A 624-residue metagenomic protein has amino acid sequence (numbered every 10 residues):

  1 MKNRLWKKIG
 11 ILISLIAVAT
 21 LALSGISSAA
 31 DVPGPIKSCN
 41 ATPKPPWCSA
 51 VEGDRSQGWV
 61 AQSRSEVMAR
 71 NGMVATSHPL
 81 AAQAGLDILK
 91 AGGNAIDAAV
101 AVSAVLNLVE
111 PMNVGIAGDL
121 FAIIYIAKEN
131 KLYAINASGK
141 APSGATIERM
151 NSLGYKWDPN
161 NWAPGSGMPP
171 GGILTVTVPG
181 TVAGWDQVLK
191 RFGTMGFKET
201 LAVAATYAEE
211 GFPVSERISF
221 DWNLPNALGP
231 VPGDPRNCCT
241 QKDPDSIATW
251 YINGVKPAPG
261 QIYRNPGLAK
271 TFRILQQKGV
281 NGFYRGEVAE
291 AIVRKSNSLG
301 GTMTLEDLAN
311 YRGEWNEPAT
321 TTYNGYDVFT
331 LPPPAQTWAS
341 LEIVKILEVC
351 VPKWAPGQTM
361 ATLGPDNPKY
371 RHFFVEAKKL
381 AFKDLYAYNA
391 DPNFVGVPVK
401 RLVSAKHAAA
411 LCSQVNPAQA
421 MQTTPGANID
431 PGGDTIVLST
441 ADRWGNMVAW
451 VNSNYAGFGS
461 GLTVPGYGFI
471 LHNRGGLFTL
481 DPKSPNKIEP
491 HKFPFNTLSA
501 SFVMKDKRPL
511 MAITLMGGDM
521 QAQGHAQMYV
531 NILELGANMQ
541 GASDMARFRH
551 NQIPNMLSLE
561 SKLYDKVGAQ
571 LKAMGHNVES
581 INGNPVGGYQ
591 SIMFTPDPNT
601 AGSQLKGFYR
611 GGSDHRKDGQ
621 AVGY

Functional and structural regions predicted by a protein language model:
K2-I13: Bacterial N-terminal signal peptides that target proteins for export
L12-S24: Bacterial N-terminal signal peptides
A30-Q83, A95-I96, V100-K278, F283-R285 (+3 more regions): Noncatalytic scaffold domains of N-terminal-nucleophile
E52, P352-N454, G466-Y467, R474 (+1 more regions): Internal maturation/activation junctions in enzymes
I88-L89, A183-R191, K278-R285, E290 (+3 more regions): Alpha-helical support elements that line or immediately flank enzyme active sites and cofactor-binding pockets
L108-M112, D119-N136, A141, N151 (+5 more regions): Active-site rim segments in enzyme catalytic domains, especially the processed small/beta chain of N-terminal
V114, D119-I126, I436-A441, A500-F502 (+1 more regions): Short beta-strand scaffold segments in enzyme catalytic cores
F382, F394, W444, K492 (+2 more regions): Extended C-terminal subregions enriched in glycine
